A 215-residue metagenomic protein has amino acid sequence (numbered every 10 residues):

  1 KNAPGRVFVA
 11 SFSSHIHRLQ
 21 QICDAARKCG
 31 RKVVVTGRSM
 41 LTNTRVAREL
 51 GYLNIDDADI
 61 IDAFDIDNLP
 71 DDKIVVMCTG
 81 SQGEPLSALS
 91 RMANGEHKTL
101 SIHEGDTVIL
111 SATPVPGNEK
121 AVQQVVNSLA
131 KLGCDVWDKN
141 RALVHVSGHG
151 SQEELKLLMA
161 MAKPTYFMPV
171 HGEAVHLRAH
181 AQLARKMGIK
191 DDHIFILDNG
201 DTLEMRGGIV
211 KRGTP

Functional and structural regions predicted by a protein language model:
K1-P215: Acidic/His-rich, metal-assisted hydrolase cores and their charged scaffolds
